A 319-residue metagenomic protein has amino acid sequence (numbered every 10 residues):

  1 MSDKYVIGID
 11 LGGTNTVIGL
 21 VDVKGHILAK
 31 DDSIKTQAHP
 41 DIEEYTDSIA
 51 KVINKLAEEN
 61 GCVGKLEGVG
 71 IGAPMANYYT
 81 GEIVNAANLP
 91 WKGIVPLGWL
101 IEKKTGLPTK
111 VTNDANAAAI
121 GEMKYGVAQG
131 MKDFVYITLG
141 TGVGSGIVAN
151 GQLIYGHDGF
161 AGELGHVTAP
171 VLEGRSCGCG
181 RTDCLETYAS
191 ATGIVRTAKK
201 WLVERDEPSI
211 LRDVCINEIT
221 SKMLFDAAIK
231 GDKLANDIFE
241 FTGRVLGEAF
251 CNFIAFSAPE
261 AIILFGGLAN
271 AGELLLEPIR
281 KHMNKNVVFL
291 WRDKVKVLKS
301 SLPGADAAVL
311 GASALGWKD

Functional and structural regions predicted by a protein language model:
M1-G68, Y78-E82, W99-T109, K124-M131 (+2 more regions): ATP-binding/phosphotransfer module of carbohydrate and carboxylate kinases, centering on a glycine-rich
T16-L20, M75, V143-V148: Short beta-strand scaffold segments in enzyme catalytic cores
K30-I34, A87, H157: Short hydrophobic alpha-helix segments
I34-Q37, W91, A161-E163, A169: A short acidic/small-residue loop/turn micro-motif
E82-I94: A charged helix-plus-loop insertion that forms the helical arch/lid used to bind and gate nucleic-acid substrates
V111-A115: Short loop/edge segments at beta-strand edges and connector loops that shape dinucleotide/nucleotide cofactor-binding
V127-Y188: Glycine-rich phosphate-binding loop of actin/hexokinase-like ATP-binding domains
